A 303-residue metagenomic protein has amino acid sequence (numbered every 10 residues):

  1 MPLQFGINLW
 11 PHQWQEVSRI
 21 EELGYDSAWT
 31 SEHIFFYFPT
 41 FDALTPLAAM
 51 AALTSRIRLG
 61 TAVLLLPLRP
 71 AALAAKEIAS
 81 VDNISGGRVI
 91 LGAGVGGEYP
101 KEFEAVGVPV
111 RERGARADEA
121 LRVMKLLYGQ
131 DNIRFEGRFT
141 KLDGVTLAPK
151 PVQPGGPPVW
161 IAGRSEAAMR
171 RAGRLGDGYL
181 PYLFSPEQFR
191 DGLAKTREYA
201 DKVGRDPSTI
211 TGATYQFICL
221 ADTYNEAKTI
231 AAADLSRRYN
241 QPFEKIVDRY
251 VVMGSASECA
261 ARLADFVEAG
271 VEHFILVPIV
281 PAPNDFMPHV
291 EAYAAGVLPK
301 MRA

Functional and structural regions predicted by a protein language model:
M1-T54, R58-L59, P154-P157: N-terminal beta1-alpha1-beta2 module of alpha/beta enzyme domains
P2-L9, L68-R134, F139, Y182-L183 (+2 more regions): Flexible, glycine-rich active-site loops centered on histidine and acidic residues that chelate a metal or position
F5-I7, A28-T30, L59-A62, V89-A93 (+4 more regions): Hydrophobic faces of well-ordered beta-strands that scaffold small-molecule active sites in alpha/beta enzyme cores
W10-E21, E77, I161-R171, S255-D265: Short, acidic/polar
S18-E22, L47-R56, I78-R88, G173-R174 (+2 more regions): Acidic (Asp/Glu)-rich catalytic clusters
G24, M50, V81, L91 (+10 more regions): Conserved, mostly hydrophobic/aromatic
W29-L53, L65, G97, L183-P186 (+1 more regions): Glycine-rich, proline-tolerant flexible connector loops at the mouths of alpha/beta enzymes
F41-T61, R116-V123, V290-A303: Alpha-helix-loop-beta-strand connector modules within alpha/beta enzyme cores
